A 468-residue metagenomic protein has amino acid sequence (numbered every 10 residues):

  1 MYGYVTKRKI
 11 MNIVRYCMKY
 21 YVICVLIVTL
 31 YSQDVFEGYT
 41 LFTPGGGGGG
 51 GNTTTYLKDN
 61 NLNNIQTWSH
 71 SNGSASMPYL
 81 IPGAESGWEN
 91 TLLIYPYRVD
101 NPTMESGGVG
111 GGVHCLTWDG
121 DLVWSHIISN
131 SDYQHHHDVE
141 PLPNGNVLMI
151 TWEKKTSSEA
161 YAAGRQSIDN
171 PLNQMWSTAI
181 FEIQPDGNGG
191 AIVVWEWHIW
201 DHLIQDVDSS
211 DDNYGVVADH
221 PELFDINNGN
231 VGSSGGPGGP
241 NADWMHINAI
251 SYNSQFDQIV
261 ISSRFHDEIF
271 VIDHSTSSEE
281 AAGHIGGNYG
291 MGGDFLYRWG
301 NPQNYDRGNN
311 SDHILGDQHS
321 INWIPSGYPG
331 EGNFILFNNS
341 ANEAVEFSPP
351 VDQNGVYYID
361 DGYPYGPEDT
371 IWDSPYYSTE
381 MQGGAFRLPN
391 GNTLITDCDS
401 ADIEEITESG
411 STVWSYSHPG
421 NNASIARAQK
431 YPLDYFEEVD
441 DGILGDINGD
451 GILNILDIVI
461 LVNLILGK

Functional and structural regions predicted by a protein language model:
M1-Y16: Short, Lys/Arg-enriched N-terminal segments with co-localized hydrophobic residues within the first ~10-30 amino acids
N12-T29: Sec-dependent N-terminal signal peptides
Y31, Y435-G445, K468: Low-complexity, Pro/Thr/Ser/Gly/Ala-rich linker/spacer regions in secreted, extracellular modular proteins
Q33-V439: Histidine-/acidic-rich catalytic cores in large beta-rich domains
W299, L444-I447: Short clusters of hydrophobic/aromatic residues that line enzyme substrate/ligand-binding pockets
I447-K468: Alpha-helical segments with a strong preference for the paired helices of cellulosomal dockerin domains
